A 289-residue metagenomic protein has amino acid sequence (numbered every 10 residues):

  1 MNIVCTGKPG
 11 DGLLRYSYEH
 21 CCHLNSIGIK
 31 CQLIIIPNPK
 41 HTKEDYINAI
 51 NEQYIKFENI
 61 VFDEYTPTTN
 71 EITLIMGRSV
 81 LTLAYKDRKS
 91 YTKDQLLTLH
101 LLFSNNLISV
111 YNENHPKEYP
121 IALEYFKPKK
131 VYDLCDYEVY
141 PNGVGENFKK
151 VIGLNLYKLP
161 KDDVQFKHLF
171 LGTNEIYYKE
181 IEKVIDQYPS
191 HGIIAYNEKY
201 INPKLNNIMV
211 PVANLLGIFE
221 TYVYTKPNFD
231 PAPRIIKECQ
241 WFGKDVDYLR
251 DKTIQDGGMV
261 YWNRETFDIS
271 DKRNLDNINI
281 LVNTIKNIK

Functional and structural regions predicted by a protein language model:
M1-D94, V110-A122, G192, P233 (+1 more regions): N-terminal pre-catalytic "stem/leader" segment of glycosyltransferase-like enzymes
P9, L13-Y16, N142-N147, I152-V210: Conserved catalytic-core segment of nucleotide-activated headgroup transferases in glycan assembly
Y18-C22, K93-H100, Y119-E124, I181-D186 (+2 more regions): Short amphipathic alpha-helical segments and helix-helix/interface helices
N25, L102-F103, P189, Q240: Anion (oxyanion) recognition and catalysis
K43-E44, P67, L123-Y125, V139-N147 (+4 more regions): Short loop/helix-cap segments at secondary-structure boundaries that form the rim of catalytic
I60-N70, Q165, Y196-Y248, V260: Donor nucleotide-activated moiety binding/catalytic core segment of transferases that use nucleotide-activated donors
T73-E175, L275: Catalytic core of nucleotide-activated saccharide and alditol-phosphate transferases
